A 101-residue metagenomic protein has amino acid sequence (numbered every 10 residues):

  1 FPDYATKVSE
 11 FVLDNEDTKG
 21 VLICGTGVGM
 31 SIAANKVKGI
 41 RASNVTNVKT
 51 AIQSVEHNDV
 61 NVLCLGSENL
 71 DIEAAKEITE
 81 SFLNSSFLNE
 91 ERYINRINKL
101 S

Functional and structural regions predicted by a protein language model:
F1-D3, I32-A33, A75: Short, well-ordered secondary-structure micro-motifs
F1-K19: Short alpha-helical segments enriched in small residues
K7-V8, K38-I40, N61-L63, S81: Short, hinge-like loop/turn segments at secondary-structure boundaries
V12, K38-G39, N44-V45, K49-A51 (+1 more regions): Acidic/glycine-enriched connector segments
T18-L22, R41-S43, V60-C64: Structural motif
L22-R41: Compact, glycine-rich, soluble single-domain proteins
V48-S101: C-terminal binding/interaction regions
